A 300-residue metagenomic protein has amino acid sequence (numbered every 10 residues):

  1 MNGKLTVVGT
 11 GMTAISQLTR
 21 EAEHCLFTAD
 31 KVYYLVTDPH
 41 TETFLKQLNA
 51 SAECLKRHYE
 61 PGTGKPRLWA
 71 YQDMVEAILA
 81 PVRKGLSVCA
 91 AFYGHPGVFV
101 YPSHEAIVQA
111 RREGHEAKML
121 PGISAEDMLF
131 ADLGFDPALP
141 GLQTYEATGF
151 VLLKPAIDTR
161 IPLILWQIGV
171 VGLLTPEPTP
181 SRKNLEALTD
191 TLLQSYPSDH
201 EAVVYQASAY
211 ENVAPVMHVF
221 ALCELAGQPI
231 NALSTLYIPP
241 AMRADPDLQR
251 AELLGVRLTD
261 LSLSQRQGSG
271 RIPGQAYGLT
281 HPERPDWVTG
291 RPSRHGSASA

Functional and structural regions predicted by a protein language model:
M1-P61, L222-G227: Glycine-rich, flexible N-terminal cofactor/catalytic loop recognition
N2-V8, H24-C25, K31, R83 (+2 more regions): Beta-strand/loop-alpha-helix module characteristic of Rossmann-like adenine-cofactor folds
V8-I15, K65-W69, L142-Q143: Short, flexible loop segments at the rims of nucleotide/cofactor-binding pockets, characterized by
M12-A14, G94-H104, P121-M128: Gly/Ser/Thr-rich loops at beta-strand to alpha-helix junctions that form or flank small-molecule/cofactor-binding
M12-I15, D38, Y93-G97, I168-V171 (+1 more regions): Short glycine-rich anion-binding loops that position phosphate/pyrophosphate groups of nucleotides and phosphorylated
T43-F44, G62-W69, M128-F130, F150-L153: Short, charged, surface-exposed secondary-structure boundary motifs
P66-L79: Glycine-rich, highly charged phosphate/nucleotide-binding loops
P81-A106, L163: Conserved Motif II region of HX4D acyltransferases
